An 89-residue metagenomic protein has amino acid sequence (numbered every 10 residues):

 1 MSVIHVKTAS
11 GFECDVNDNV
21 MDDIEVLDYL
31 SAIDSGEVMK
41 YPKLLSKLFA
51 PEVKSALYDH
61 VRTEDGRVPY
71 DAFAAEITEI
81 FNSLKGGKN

Functional and structural regions predicted by a protein language model:
M1-A9: Short acidic, Pro/Gly- and aromatic-enriched capping/linker segments at domain boundaries
G11-C14: Short, isolated positions in well-ordered beta-strands
N19-N89: Short, surface-exposed, charged amphipathic helix/loop patches that serve as local interaction elements
